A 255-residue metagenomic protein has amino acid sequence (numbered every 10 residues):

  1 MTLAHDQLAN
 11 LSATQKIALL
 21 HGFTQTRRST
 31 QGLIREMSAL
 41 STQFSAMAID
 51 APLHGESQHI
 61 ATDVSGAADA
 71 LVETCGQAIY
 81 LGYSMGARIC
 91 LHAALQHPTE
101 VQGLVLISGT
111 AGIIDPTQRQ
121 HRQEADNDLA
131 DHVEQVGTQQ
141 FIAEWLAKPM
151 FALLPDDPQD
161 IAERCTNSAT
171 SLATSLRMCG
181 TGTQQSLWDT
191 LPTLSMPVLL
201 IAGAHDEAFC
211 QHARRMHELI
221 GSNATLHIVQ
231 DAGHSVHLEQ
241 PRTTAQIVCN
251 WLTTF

Functional and structural regions predicted by a protein language model:
D6-E56: Conserved HGGG/HGGXW glycine-rich cap/lid loop of the alpha/beta-hydrolase fold
Q31-S38, M47-L81, Q246: Active-site loop/oxyanion-hole signature of alpha/beta-hydrolase fold enzymes
E36, V198-A232: Conserved loop-alpha-helix segment in the C-terminal half of the alpha/beta-hydrolase fold that carries the catalytic
D50-G55, T110, A232-G233: Short beta-to-alpha linker loops that shape the active-site pocket of alpha/beta-hydrolase fold enzymes
G82-G86, C90: Gly/Ala-rich beta-loop-alpha elbow adjacent to hydrolase catalytic centers
L95, G103-V133: Flexible "cap/lid" loop of the alpha/beta hydrolase fold
T117, H132-T190: Conserved alpha/beta-hydrolase catalytic His-Asp/Glu region
A232-P241: Catalytic histidine-centered segment of alpha/beta-hydrolase-like enzymes
